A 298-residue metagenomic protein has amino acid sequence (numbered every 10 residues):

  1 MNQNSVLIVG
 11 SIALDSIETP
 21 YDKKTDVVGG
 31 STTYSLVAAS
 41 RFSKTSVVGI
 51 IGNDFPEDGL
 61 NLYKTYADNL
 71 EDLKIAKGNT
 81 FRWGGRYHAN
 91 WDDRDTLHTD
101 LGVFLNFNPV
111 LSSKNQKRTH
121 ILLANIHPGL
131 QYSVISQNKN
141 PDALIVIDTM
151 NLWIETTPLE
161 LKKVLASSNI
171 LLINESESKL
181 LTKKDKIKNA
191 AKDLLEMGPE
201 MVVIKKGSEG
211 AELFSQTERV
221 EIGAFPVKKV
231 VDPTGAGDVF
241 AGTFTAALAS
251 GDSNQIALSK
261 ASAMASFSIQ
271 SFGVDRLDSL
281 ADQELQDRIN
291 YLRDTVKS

Functional and structural regions predicted by a protein language model:
M1-Q3, K188-S298: Conserved phosphate-binding/catalytic region of the ribokinase-like
N4, L14-D26, R41-L123, I135-Q137 (+2 more regions): Conserved N-terminal subdomain of the carbohydrate kinase-like
G10-I12, S31, V239: Active-site metal-binding loops of divalent metal-dependent hydrolases
L36-T45, A247-G251: Alpha-helix C-terminal capping segments
V37, W83-R86, G210-F214: Short beta-strand scaffold segments in enzyme catalytic cores
A39, N174, G237: Short, conserved phosphate/pyrophosphate- and ester-handling motifs at nucleotide-, phospho-/glycolipid
G52-D54, N125-L130, M150-I154: Short beta->alpha connector loops
K139-L144, W153-E221: Conserved phosphate/ATP/ADP-binding segment of small-molecule kinases
